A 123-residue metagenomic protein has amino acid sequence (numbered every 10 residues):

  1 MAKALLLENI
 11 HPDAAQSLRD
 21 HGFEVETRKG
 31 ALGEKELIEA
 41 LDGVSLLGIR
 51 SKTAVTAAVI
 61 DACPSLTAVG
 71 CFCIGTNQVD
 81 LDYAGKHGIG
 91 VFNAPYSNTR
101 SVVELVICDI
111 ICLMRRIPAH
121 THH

Functional and structural regions predicted by a protein language model:
M1-L46: N-terminal glycine-/charge-rich "phosphate-binding" loop or analogous flexible N-terminal tail
E26, G33, S45-H123: Phosphate/diphosphate ligand-binding glycine-rich loop within oxidoreductases
